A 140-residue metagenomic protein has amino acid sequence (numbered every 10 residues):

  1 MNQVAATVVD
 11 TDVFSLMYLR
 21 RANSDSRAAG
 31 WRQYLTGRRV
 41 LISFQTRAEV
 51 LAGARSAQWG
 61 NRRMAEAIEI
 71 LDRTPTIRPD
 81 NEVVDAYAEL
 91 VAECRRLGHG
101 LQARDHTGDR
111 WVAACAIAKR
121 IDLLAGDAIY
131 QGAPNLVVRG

Functional and structural regions predicted by a protein language model:
M1-S43, A52-E69: Short, well-structured N-terminal submotif of metal-dependent ribonuclease cores
N2-Q3, P75-D122: Active-site neighborhoods of divalent-metal-dependent phosphate/nucleic-acid chemistry enzymes
D10-D12, D109, D127: Acidic active-site catalytic centers that drive phospho-/nucleotidyl reactions and related ester hydrolyses
D10-T11, V50, Y87, A116: Generic structural signal for small/hydrophobic residues in well-ordered secondary structure, especially within
F14, R47-V50, V84, Y130: A generic structural signal for short hydrophobic patches within well-formed alpha-helices
S43, P79, G126: Replace "coordinates the UDP/GDP/TDP-sugar" with "coordinates nucleotide-activated sugar donors
